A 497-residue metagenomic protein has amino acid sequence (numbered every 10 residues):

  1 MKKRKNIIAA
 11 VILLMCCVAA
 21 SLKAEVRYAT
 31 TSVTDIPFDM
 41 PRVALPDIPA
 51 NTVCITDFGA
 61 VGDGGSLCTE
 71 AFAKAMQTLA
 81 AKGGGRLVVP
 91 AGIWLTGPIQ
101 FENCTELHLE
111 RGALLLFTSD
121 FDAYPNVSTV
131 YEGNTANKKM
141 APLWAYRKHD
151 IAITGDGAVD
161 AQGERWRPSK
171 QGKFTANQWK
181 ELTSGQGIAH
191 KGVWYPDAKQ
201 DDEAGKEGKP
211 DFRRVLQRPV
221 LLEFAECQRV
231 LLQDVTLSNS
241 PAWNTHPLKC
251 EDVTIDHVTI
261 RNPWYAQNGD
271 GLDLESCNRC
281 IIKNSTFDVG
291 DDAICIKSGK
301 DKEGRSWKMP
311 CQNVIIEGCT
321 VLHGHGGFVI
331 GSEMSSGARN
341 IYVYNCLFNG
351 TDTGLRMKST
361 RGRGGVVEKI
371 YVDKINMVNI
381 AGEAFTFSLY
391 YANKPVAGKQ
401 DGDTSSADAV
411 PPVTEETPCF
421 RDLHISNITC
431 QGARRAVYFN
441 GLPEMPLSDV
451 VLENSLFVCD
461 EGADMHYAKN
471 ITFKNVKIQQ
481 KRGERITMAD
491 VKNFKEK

Functional and structural regions predicted by a protein language model:
M1-R27: Bacterial Sec-dependent N-terminal signal peptides
A20-K497: Extracellular/periplasmic carbohydrate-active domains that bind, remodel, or depolymerize complex polysaccharides
